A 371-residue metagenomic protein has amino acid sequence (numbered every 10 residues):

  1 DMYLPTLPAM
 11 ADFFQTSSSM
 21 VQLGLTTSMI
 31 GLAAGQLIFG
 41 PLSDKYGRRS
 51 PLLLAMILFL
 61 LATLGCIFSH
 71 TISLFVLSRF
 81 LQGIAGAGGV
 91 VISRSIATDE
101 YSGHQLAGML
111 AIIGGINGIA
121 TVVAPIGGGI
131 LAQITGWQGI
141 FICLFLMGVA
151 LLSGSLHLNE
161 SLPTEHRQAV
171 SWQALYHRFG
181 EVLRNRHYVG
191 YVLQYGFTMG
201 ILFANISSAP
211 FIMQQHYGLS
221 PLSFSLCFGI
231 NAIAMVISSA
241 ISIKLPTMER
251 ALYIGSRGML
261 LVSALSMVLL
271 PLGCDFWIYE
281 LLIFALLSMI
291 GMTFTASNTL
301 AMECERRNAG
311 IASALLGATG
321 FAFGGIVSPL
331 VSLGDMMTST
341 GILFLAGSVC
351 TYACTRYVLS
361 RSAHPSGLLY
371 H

Functional and structural regions predicted by a protein language model:
Q15, G47, F68-L74, A85 (+1 more regions): Helix-breaking motifs and short loop linkers at transmembrane-helix boundaries and internal kinks in secondary membrane
A34-S73: Conserved MFS/SLC helix-loop-helix module at the cytosolic interface between two early adjacent transmembrane helices
L58, A62-G65, H70-L81, W277-A285: Paired small-residue
L74, G103, A111-L156: Helix-loop-helix hairpin linking two adjacent transmembrane segments in secondary transporters
S78-I119: Cytoplasmic helix-loop-helix junction between adjacent transmembrane helices in 12-TM secondary transporters
E160-Y191: Juxtamembrane intracellular "pre-TM" segments in multi-pass secondary transporters
L252-A296: C-terminal transmembrane helical hairpin of 12-TM major facilitator-type secondary transporters
L300-M336, L343-F344: A late C-terminal transmembrane helix in Major Facilitator Superfamily
